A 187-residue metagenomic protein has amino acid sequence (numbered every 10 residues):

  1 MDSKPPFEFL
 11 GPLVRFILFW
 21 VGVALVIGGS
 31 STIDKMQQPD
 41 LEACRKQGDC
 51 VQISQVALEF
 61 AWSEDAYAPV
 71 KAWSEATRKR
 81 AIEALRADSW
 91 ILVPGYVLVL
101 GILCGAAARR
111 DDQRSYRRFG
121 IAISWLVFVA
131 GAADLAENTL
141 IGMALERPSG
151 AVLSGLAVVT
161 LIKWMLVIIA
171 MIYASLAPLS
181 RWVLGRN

Functional and structural regions predicted by a protein language model:
M1-F9: Short, Lys/Arg-rich, polar N-terminal cytosolic tail immediately upstream of the first transmembrane signal-anchor
F9-Q52: N-terminal signal-anchor transmembrane alpha helix
P12-G22, S115-V129: Interfacial segments of alpha-helical transmembrane regions
L41-W62, S89, W125-A133: Alpha-helical transmembrane segments of integral membrane proteins, especially early/N-terminal helices
Y67-Y96: Individual transmembrane alpha-helix segments
C104-D111, L179-V183: Structural signal for the C-terminal ends of transmembrane alpha-helices and the immediately following loop
R110-R117, R186-N187: Membrane-interface helix-boundary motifs at transmembrane edges
S124-P178: Alpha-helical transmembrane segments of multi-pass integral membrane proteins, characterized by long hydrophobic
